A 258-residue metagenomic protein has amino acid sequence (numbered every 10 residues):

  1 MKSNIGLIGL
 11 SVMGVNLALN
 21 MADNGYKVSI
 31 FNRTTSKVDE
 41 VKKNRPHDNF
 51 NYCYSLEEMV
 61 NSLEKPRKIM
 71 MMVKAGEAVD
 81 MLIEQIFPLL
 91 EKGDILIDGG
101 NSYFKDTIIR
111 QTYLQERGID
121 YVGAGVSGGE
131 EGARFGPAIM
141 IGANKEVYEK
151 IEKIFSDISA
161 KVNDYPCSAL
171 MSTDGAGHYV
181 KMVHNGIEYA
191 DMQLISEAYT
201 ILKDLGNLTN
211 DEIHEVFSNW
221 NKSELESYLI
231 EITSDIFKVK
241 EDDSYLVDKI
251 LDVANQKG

Functional and structural regions predicted by a protein language model:
M1-R67, G93, E130-A133: NAD(P)+-binding Rossmann beta1-loop-alpha1 motif at the extreme N-terminus of oxidoreductases
L7, G100-N101, D252-V253: A generic secondary-structure micro-motif detector that highlights 1-2 residue hydrophobic/ambivalent hotspots embedded
L10, F31, M71-M72, G99-G100 (+1 more regions): Glycine- and other small-residue-rich loops at beta-strand/loop junctions that grip anionic moieties
L19-P46, S55, E77-L90, R117 (+3 more regions): Catalytic-core regions of core metabolic enzymes, especially those transforming organic acids/acyl-group intermediates
R33, H47-I109, Y113-Q115, G132-K145: Rossmann-like NAD(P)-binding element
D80-L82, I97, Y103-H214, S223-Y245: Rossmann-fold dinucleotide-binding core
L246-D252: Active-site-adjacent structural elements in folded domains
N255-G258: A conserved active-site cap/scaffold subdomain adjacent to cofactor or substrate pockets
